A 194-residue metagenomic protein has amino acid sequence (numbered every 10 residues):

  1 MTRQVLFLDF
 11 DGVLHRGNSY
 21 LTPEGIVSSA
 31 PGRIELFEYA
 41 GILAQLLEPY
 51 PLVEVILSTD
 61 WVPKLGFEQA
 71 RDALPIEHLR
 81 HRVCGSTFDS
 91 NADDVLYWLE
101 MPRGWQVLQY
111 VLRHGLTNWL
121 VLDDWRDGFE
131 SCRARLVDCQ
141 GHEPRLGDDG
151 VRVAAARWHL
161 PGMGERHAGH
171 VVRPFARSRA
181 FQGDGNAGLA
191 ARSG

Functional and structural regions predicted by a protein language model:
M1-T2, L116: Short, well-ordered loop/turn elements at secondary-structure boundaries
T2-D93: Alpha-helical substrate-recognition element adjacent to the catalytic core
E68, D72-R192: C-terminal cap/substrate-recognition subdomain and adjoining C-terminal extension of metal-dependent phosphatase-like
